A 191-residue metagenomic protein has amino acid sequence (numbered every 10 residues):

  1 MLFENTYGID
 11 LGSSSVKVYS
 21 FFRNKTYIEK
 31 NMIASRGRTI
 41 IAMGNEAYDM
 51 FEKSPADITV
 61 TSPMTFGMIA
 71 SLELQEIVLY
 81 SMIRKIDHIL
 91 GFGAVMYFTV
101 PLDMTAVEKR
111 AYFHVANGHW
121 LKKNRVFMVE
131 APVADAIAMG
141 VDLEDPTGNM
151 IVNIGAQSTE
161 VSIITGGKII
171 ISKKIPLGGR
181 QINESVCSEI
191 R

Functional and structural regions predicted by a protein language model:
M1-I154, I164-R191: Nucleotide/phosphate-binding catalytic cleft detector across ATP-hydrolyzing and phosphate-transferring enzymes
Q157: Short glycine-rich anion-binding loops that position phosphate/pyrophosphate groups of nucleotides and phosphorylated
E160-S162: A structural feature that tracks compact, well-ordered secondary-structure segments with a strong bias toward
